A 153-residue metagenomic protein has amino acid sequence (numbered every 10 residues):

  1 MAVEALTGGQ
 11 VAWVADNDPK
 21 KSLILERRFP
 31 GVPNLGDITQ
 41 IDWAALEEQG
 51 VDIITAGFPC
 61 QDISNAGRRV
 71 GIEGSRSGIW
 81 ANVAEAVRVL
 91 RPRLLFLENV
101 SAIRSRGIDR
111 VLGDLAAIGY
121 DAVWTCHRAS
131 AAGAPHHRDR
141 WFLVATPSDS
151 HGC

Functional and structural regions predicted by a protein language model:
M1-I41: SAM cofactor-binding core of SAM-dependent methyltransferases, primarily the Rossmann-like beta-alpha-beta module
V14, L35, T55, F96-L97: Generic enzyme active-site microenvironment
I41-I53, Q61-C153: Class I S-adenosyl-L-methionine
F58: Glycine-rich, N-terminal phosphate-binding loop of Rossmann-like dinucleotide-binding domains
